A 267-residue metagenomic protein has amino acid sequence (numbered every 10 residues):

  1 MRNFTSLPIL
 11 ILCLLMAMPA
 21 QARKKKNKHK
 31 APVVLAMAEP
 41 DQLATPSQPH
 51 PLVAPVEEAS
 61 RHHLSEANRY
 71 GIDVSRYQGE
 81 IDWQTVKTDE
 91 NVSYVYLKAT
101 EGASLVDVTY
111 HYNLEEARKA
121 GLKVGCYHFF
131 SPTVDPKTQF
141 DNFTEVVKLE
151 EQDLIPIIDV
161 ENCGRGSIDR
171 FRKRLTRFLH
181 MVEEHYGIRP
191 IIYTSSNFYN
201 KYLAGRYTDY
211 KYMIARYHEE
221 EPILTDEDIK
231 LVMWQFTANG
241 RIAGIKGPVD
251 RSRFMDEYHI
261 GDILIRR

Functional and structural regions predicted by a protein language model:
M1-S6: Positively charged n-region of N-terminal signal peptides that target proteins for export
P8-L15: Bacterial N-terminal signal peptides
A20-A22: Boundary at the C-terminal end of the N-terminal hydrophobic targeting segment
H29-G71, Y207-R267: Functionally critical loop-and-helix segments that line ligand-binding/catalytic clefts of soluble enzyme domains
L64-G79, K87, K98-L175, E183-H185: Substrate-binding cleft of extracellular glycoside hydrolase catalytic domains
E80-W83, Y199-K201: Short, well-ordered alpha-helical microsegments
L154-E227: Catalytic domains of cell-wall/extracellular-matrix polysaccharide-remodeling enzymes, centered on de-N-acetylation
